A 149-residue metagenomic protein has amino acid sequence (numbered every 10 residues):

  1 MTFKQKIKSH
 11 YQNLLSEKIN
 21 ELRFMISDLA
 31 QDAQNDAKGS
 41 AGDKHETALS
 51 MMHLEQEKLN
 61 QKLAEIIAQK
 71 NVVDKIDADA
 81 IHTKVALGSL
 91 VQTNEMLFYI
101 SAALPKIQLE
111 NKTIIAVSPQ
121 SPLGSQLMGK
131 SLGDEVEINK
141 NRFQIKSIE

Functional and structural regions predicted by a protein language model:
M1-I76: N-terminal intrinsically disordered, low-complexity, charge/repeat-rich segments that act as generic
S9, S16, S27, S40 (+7 more regions): Generic serine detector
A41, A48, M52-Q56, V85 (+4 more regions): Alpha-helix boundary/capping detector
K75, I148-E149: Sparse recognition of residues in long alpha-helices and their boundaries
D79-E137: Non-DNA-binding regulatory cores of transcription-related proteins, predominantly C-terminal effector-binding
E135, I145-I148: Conserved hydrophobic positions within beta-strands
